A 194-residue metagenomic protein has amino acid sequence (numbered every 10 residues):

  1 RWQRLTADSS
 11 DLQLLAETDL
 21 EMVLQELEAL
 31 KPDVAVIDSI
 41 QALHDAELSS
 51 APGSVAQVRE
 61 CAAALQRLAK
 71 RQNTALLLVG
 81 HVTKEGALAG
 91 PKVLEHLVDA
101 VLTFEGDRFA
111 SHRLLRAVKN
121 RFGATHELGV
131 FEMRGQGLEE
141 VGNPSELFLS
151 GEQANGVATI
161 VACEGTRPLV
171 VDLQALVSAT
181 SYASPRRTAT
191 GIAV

Functional and structural regions predicted by a protein language model:
R1-R67: Conserved inter-motif catalytic segment of the P-loop NTP-binding fold
Q13-A16, V34-I37, T74-H81, A117: Structural recognition of the conserved hydrophobic beta-strand(s) that form the central parallel beta-sheet of P-loop
E17-M22, T83-A87, F109-A110: Short acidic loop-to-helix transition motifs that present clustered carboxylates
E28-V34, Q41, G106-I192: Conserved P-loop NTPase
A46-E47, A87-A89, R113-L114, E127: Short glycine-/acidic-enriched loop or helix-start segments at secondary-structure transitions that form or flank
P52-V55, L88, R186-V194: Ordered, soluble secondary-structure elements with a strong preference for glycine-centered loop motifs and nearby
A56-L77, H81, L97-R108, V194: Substrate-engagement module of ASCE P-loop NTPases
A87-L97: Short regulatory helix/loop adjacent to the ATP-binding pocket of P-loop NTPases
